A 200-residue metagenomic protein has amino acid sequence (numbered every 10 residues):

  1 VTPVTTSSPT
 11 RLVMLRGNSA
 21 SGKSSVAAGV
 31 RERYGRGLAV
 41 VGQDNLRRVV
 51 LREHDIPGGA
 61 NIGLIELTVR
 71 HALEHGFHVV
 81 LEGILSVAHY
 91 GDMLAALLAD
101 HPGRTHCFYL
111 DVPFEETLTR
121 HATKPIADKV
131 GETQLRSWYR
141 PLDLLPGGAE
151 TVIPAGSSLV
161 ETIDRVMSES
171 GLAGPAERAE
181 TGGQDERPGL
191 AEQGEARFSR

Functional and structural regions predicted by a protein language model:
L15: Hydrophobic anchor at the beta1->P-loop junction of P-loop NTPases
N18: P-loop (Walker A) phosphate-binding loop of NTP-binding proteins
S21: ATP-binding Walker
S24: Walker A/P-loop
A28-E74: Conserved substrate/cofactor phosphate-moiety recognition/catalytic segment in nucleotide-dependent phosphotransferases
A60-P102: Glycine-rich phosphate-binding loop used to anchor ATP phosphates in small-molecule kinases, encompassing both
H101-R120: Conserved phosphate-donor/acceptor-positioning beta-strand/loop module used by diverse small-molecule
T123-R165, E169, E177: Small-molecule kinase domains that catalyze NTP-dependent phosphoryl transfer to phosphate-bearing small molecules
